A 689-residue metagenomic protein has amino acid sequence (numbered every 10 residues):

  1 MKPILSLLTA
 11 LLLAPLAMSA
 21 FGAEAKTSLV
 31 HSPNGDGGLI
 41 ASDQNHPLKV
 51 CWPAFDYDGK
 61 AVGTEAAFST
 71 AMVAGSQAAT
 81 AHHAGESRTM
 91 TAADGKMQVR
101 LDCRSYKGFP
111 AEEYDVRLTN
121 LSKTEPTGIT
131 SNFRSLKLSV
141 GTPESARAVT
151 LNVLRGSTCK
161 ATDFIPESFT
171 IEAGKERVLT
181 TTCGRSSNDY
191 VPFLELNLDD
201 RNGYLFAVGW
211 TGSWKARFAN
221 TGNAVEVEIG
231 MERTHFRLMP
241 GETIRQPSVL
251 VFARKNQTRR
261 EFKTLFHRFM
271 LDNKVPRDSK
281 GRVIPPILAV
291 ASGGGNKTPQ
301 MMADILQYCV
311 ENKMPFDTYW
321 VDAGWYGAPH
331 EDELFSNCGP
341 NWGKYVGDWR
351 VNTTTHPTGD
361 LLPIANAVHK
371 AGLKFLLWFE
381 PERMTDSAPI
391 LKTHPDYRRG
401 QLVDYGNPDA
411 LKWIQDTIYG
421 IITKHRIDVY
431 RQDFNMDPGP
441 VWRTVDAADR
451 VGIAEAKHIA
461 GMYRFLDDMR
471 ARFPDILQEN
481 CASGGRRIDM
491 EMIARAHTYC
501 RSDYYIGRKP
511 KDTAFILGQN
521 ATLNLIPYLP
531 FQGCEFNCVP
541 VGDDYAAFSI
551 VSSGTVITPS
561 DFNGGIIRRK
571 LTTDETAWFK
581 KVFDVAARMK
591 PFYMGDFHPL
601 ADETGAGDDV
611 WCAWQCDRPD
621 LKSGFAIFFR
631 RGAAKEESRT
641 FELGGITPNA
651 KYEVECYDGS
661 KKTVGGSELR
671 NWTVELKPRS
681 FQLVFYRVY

Functional and structural regions predicted by a protein language model:
L8-S19: Bacterial N-terminal signal peptides
E24-G222, E232, E655-D658, T663: Polysaccharide-binding surfaces and accessory modules of carbohydrate-active proteins
A41, D58-G63, Q246, M436 (+2 more regions): Active-site-proximal substrate-binding groove within the catalytic cores of carbohydrate-active enzymes
C51-M72, P192-G209, N256-P276, N312 (+5 more regions): Glycine-rich, aromatic-flanked loop segments that form ligand/cofactor-binding clefts across common enzyme folds
V116, G241, Y319, V368 (+5 more regions): Conserved, mostly hydrophobic/aromatic
F236-K255, R679-Y686: Short Pro-Gly-centered flexible turn/kink motifs
G281-D416, H425-V429, G439-V441: Aromatic-lined carbohydrate-binding/catalytic grooves of carbohydrate-active enzymes
G665-Y689: C-terminal beta-strand-rich structural cap/linker in extracellular carbohydrate-active enzymes
